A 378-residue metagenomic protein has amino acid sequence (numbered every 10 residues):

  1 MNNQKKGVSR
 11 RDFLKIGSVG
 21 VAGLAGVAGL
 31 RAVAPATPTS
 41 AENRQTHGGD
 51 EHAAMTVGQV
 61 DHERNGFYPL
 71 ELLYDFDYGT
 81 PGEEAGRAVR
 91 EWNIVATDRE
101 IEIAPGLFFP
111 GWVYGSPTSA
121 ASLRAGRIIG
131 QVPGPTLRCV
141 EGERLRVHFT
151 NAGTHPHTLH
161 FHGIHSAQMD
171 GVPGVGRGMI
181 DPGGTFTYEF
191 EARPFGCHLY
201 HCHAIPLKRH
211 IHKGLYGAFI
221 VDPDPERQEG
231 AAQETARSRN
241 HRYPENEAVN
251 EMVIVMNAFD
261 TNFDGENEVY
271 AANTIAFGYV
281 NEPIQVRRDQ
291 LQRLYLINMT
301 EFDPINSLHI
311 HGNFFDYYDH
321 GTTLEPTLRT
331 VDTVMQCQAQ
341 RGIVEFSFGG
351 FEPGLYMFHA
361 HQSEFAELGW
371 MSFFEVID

Functional and structural regions predicted by a protein language model:
M1-D12, I16-G23, V27: N-terminal secretory signal peptides
S18, A22-H157, H165-A167, R177 (+4 more regions): N-terminal, post-signal-peptide metal-ligating segments of extracellular/periplasmic oxidoreductases, dominated by
E42-L70, P81-E84, H212-N257, Q338 (+1 more regions): Extracytoplasmic/periplasmic copper-protein system
E84-A88, V140, I180-D181, R193 (+4 more regions): Extracellular/periplasmic catalytic domains that process cell-envelope and extracellular macromolecules
A120-A125, A232-R239, I343: Surface-exposed intrinsically disordered loops and tails
R146-H157, I164-G230, T333-D378: Extracellular/periplasmic metallocenter environments
A167-G171, N313-L324: Short aromatic-acidic-glycine turn motif
V253, N257-F263, A271-F315: Surface-exposed interaction/gating patches
